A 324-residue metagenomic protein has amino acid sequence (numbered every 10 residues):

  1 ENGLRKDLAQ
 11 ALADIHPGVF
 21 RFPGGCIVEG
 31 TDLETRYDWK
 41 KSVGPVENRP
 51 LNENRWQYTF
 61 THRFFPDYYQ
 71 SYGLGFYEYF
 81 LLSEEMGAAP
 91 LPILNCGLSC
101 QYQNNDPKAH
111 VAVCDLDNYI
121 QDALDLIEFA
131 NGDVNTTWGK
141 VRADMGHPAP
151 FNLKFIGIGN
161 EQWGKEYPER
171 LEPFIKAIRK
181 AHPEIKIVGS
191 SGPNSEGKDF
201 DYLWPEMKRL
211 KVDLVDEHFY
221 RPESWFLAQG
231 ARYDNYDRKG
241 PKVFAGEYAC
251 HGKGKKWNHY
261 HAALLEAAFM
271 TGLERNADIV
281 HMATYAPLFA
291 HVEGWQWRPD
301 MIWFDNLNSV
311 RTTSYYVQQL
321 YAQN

Functional and structural regions predicted by a protein language model:
E1-D14: Extended acidic/polar, glycine-enriched regions that form or flank non-catalytic beta-rich accessory modules
G3, F22-G25, G30-S42, I93-N95 (+7 more regions): Short, solvent-exposed loop/turn and secondary-structure capping segments
D7-Q10, E78-L81, E85, Q121 (+5 more regions): Alpha-helical scaffolding segments of alpha/beta enzyme cores, especially the outer helices of TIM-barrel or partial
H16, F20, S83, L126 (+5 more regions): Conserved, mostly hydrophobic/aromatic
F22-I27, N95-G97, I158-W163, S190-S195 (+3 more regions): Active-site beta-loop-alpha junctions enriched in small/polar residues
V28-L74, Q103-Q121, E128, G132-G157: Aromatic- and acidic-residue-enriched carbohydrate-binding clefts of CAZyme catalytic domains
V111-R221, L227-G230: Hydrophobic, small-residue-rich alpha-helical packing segments that form membrane-like cores
I175-R179, P183-K186, W204-R209, D213-Q323: Catalytic-core region of carbohydrate-active enzymes that cleave or remodel glycosidic bonds
